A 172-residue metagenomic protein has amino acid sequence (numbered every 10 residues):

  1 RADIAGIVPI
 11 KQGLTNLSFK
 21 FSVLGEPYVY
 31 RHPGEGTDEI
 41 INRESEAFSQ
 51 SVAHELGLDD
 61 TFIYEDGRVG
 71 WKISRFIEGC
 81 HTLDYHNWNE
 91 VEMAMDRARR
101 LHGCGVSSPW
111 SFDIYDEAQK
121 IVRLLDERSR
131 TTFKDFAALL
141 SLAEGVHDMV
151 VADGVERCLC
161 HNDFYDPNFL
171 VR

Functional and structural regions predicted by a protein language model:
R1-I7: Juxta-kinase regulatory segment immediately upstream of eukaryotic protein kinase catalytic domains
V8-A137, M149, G154: ATP-binding pocket architecture of kinase catalytic cores
I40, C158-L159, R172: Active-site Asp-x-Gly
L139-G145: Short proline/glycine- and basic residue-enriched helix-capping loop/turn segments at helix->loop/beta transitions
V146-D148, R172: Short regulatory "switch" loops immediately downstream of catalytic or recognition motifs within protein catalytic
L159-H161, D166: Catalytic-loop of the protein kinase fold
